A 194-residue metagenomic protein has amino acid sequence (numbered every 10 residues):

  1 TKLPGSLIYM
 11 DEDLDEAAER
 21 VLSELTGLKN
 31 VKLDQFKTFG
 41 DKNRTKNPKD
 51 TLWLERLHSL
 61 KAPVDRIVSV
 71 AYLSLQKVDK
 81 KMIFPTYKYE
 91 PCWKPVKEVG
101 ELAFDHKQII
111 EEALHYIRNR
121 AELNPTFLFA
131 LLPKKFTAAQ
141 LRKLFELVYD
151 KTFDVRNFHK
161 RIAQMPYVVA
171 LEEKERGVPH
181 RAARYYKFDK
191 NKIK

Functional and structural regions predicted by a protein language model:
T1-K32, F36-R44, N119-K143: Conserved Nudix-box catalytic region and its N-terminal flanking loop in Nudix hydrolases and closely related
N43-K80, L114, K187-N191: Active-site-adjacent beta-strand/loop module that shapes the phosphate/pyrophosphate-binding cleft
L54-H58, W93-E98, T126-F127: Short acidic, glycine/Ser/Thr-rich loop/turn "cap" segments at secondary-structure junctions
S59-A62, D79-M82, N124-L132: Short helix-to-loop capping/linker segments positioned immediately adjacent to catalytic or ligand/cofactor-binding
I67-V78, M82-N119, L131-A139, F158 (+1 more regions): NUDIX/MutT-family hydrolases
K143-T152: Short helix-coil junctions and helix-kink-helix linkers
T152-A170: Charge-enriched amphipathic alpha-helical scaffolds
Y167-K194: Charged low-complexity interaction tracts in eukaryotic proteins
